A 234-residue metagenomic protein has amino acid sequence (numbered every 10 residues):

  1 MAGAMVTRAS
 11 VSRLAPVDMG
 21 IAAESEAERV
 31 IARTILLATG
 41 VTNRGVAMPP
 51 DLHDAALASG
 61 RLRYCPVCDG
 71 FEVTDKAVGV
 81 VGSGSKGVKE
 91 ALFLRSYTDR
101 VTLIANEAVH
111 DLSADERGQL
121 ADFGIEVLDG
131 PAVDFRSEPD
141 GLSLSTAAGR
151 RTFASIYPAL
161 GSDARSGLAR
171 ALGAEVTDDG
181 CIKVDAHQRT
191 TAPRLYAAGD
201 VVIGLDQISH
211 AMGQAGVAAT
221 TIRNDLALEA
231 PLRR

Functional and structural regions predicted by a protein language model:
M1-E24, V30-A32, S96-C181, A227-R234: A Rossmann-like FAD-binding core segment of flavoenzymes
V6-D75, S155, I182-A186, T190: FAD-binding core/adjacent interface of flavoenzyme oxidoreductases
A32, A38-G40, G45, V81 (+4 more regions): Short, well-ordered coil/turn residues at beta-beta hairpins and beta-strand->alpha-helix junctions within
G45-V46, V88-K89, S166-G167, L205: Glycine/Thr-rich phosphate-binding loops of Rossmann-like dinucleotide-binding domains
H53-E72, L160-H210, V217, N224: FAD-site-proximal beta/loop scaffold in flavoenzymes
V67, S83, N106-A108, D200: Cofactor-binding loop segments of dinucleotide-utilizing enzymes, especially the Rossmann-like FAD- and NAD(P)+-binding
K76-Y97: Rossmann-like NAD(P)H-binding beta-loop-alpha module
